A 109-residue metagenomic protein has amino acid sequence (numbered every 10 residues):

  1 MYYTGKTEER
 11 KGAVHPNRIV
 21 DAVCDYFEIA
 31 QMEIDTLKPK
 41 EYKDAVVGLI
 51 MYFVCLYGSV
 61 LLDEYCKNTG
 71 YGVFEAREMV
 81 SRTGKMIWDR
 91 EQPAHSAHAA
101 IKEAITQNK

Functional and structural regions predicted by a protein language model:
M1-K109: Basic, alpha-helical nucleic-acid-binding regions used in initiation and control of genome expression
